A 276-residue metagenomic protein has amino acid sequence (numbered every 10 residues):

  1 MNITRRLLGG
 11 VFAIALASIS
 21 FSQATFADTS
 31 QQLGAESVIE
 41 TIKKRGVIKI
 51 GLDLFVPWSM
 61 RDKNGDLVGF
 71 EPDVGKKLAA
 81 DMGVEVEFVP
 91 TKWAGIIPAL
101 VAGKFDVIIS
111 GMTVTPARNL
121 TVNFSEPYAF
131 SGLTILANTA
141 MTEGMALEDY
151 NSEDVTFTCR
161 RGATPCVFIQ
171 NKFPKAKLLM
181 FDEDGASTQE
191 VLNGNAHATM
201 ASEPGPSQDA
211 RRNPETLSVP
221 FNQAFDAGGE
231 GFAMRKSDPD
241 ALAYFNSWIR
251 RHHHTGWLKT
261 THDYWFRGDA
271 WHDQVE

Functional and structural regions predicted by a protein language model:
D28-G111, L120: Extracytoplasmic small-molecule ligand-binding "clamshell" domains of the periplasmic binding protein/Venus flytrap
D28-L33, D73-D81, M141-T142, E148 (+3 more regions): Extended ligand-binding regions for polar small-molecule ligands
A35-E36, F88-P98, E143-M145, R161 (+2 more regions): Short helix-initiation/N-cap motifs at beta->coil->alpha
G46-D53, L147-A163: Short loop->beta-strand "edge-of-pocket" segments that line small-molecule binding or catalytic clefts across diverse
I48-K49, G83-E85, A102-S110, V155-T156 (+2 more regions): Alpha-to-beta junction loops
M60-N64, G75-V84, S125, A146-E153 (+3 more regions): Ligand-binding cleft/hinge of the Venus flytrap
K76, A80, E85-N151, L217-S218 (+1 more regions): Acidic, polar ligand-binding/catalytic clefts
F130-A137, E203-R250, G268-E276: Periplasmic-binding protein-like
